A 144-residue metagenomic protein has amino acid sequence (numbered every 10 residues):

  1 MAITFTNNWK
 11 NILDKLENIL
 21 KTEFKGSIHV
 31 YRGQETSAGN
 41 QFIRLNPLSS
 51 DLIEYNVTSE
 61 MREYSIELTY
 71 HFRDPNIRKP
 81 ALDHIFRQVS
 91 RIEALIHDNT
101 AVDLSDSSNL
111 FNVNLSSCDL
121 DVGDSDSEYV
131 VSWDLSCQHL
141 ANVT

Functional and structural regions predicted by a protein language model:
M1-G33, S49-T144: Charged, amphipathic alpha-helical segments and their flanking helix caps
T36-S37: Short, charge-patterned binding micro-sites
N40-L48: A short, hydrophobic beta-strand-centered structural micro-motif
